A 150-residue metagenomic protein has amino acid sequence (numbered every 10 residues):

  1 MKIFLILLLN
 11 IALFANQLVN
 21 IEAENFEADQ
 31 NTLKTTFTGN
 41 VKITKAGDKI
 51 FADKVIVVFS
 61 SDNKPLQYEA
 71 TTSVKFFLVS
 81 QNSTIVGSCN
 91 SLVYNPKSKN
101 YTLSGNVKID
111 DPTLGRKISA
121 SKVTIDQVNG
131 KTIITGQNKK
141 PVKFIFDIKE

Functional and structural regions predicted by a protein language model:
M1-E150: Mature-chain termini and adjacent capping regions
